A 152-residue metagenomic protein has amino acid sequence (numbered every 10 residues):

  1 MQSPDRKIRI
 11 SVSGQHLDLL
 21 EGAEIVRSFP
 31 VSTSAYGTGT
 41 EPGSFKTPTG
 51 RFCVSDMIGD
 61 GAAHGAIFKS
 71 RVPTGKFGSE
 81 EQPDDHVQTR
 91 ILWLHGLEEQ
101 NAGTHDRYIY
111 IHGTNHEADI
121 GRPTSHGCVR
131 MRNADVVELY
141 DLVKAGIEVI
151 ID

Functional and structural regions predicted by a protein language model:
M1-P42, D152: Intrinsically disordered, low-complexity, Pro/Ser/Thr/Asn/Gly/Ala-rich spacer/linker segments adjacent to signal
S3, E41, A62-D152: Exported/periplasmic cell-wall-interacting domains
R9-S11, K46, W93, R130: Well-ordered beta-strand positions
S11, D18-L20, S55, H95 (+1 more regions): Beta-strand residues in well-ordered beta-sheet regions across diverse protein folds
G14-H16, R51, I91: Structural motif
E21-A23, A35, I58, G96-E98 (+1 more regions): A mature extracytoplasmic/lumenal domain signature
P30-I58, A62: Electropositive
